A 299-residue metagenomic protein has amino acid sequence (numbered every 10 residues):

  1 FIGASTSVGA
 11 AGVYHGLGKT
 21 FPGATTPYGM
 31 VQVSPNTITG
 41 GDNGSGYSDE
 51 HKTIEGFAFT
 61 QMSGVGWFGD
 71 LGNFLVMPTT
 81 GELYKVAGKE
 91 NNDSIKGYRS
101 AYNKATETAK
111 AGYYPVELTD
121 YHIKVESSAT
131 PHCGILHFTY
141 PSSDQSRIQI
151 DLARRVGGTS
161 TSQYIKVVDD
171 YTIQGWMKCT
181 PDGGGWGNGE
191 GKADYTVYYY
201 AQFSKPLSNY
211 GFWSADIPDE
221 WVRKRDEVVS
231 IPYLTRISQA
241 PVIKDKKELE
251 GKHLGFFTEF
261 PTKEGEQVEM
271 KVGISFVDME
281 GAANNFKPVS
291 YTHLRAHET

Functional and structural regions predicted by a protein language model:
F1-E298: Accessory carbohydrate-recognition regions in carbohydrate-active enzymes
